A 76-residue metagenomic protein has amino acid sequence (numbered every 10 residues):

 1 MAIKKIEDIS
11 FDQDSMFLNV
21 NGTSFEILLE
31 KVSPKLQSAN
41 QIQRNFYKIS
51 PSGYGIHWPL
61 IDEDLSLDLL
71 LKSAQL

Functional and structural regions predicted by a protein language model:
M1-L76: Motif-centric detector for short Cys/His coordination patterns
